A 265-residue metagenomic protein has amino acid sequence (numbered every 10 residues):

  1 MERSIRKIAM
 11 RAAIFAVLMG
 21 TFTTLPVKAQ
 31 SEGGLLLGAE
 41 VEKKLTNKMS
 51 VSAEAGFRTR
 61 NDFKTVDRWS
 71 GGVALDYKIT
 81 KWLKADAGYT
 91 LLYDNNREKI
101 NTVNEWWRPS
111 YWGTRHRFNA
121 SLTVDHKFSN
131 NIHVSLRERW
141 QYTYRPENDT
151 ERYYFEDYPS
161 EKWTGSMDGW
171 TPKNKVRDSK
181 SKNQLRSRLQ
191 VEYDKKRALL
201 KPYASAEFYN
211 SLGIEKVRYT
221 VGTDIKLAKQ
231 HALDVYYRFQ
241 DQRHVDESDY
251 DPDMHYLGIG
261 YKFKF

Functional and structural regions predicted by a protein language model:
Q30-N96: Start-of-domain marker
E32, K64-W69, E98-N104, E147-Y154 (+2 more regions): Outer-membrane beta-barrel translocator domains and adjoining extracellular loop/strand segments of Gram-negative
G33-L35, D67-W69, T114-F118, S179-L185 (+2 more regions): Residues that define the transmembrane beta-barrel architecture of outer-membrane proteins
A39, G72-V73, A120-L122, S187-V191 (+2 more regions): Membrane-embedded beta-strands of outer-membrane beta-barrel proteins, especially the hydrophobic/small aromatic
K48-A53, W82-A87, N130-V134, R197-P202 (+1 more regions): Repeated loop/turn-to-beta-strand initiation elements of outer-membrane beta-barrel proteins
A55-N61, Y89-N95, H126, W140-Y144 (+3 more regions): Transmembrane beta-strands of outer-membrane beta-barrel pores
F57-N61, V103-S110, P172-R177, E207-Y209 (+1 more regions): Extracellular loop and loop/strand-boundary signature of outer-membrane beta-barrel proteins
L122-D125, I225, D253-F265: Outer-membrane beta-barrel "beta-signal"
